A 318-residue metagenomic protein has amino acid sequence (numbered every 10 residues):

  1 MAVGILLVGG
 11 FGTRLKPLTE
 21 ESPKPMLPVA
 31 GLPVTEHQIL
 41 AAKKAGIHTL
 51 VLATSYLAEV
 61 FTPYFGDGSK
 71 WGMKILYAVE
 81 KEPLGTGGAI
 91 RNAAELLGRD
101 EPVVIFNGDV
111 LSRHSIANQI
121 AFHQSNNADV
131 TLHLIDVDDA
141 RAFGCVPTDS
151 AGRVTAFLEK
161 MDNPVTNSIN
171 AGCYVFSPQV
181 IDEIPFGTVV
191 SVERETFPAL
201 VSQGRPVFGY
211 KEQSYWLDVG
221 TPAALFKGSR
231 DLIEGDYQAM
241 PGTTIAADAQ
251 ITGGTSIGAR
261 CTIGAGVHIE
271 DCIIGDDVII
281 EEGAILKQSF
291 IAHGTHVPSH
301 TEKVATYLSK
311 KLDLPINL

Functional and structural regions predicted by a protein language model:
M1-P28: Mobile, glycine- and charge-enriched loop segments and immediately flanking short secondary-structure elements within
A2-L6, P28, L32-N107, I116-N118 (+2 more regions): Conserved N-terminal catalytic core of the sugar/cofactor nucleotidyltransferase
F11, G108-V110: Active-site metal-binding loops of divalent metal-dependent hydrolases
M26, V146-T148, F197, G209: A structural signal for short hydrophobic beta-strand segments in well-ordered beta-sheet cores
V51-S55, H133-L134, F290: Short internal beta-strands
P102-V104, L111, A117-Q124, V137-A140 (+2 more regions): Catalytic-core segments of class I nucleotidyltransferases/pyrophosphorylases that form NMP-activated intermediates
N126-D136: A short, conserved acidic/glycine-rich loop-to-beta-strand motif that forms the donor nucleotide-sugar/metal
Y237-Q250, T255, C261-I263, V267 (+8 more regions): A structural motif detector for beta-strand N-caps
